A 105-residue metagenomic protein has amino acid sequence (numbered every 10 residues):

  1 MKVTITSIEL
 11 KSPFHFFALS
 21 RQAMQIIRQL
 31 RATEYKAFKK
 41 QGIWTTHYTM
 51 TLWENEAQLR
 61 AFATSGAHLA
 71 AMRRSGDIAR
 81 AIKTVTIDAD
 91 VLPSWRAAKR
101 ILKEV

Functional and structural regions predicted by a protein language model:
M1-H47, E56-T64, I82-V105: Short S/T/G/P-rich N-terminal loop/turn motif that feeds into the first structured element of a domain
R60-R80: Mid-chain, well-packed structural core segment of small domains
